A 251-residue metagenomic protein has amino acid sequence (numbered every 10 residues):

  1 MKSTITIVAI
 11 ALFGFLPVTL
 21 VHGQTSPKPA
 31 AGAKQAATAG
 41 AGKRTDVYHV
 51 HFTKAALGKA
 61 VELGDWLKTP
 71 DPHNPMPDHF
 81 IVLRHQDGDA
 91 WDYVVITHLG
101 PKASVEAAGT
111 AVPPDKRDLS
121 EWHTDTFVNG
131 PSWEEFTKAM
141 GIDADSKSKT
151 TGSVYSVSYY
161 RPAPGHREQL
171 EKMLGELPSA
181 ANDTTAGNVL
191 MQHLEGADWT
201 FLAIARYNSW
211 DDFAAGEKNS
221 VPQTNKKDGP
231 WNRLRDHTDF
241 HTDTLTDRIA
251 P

Functional and structural regions predicted by a protein language model:
M1-A9, V18: Bacterial N-terminal signal peptides that target proteins for export
A11-F13, Q35: Short stretches within intrinsically disordered, low-complexity N-terminal or propeptide regions
G14-H22: C-terminal segment of classical bacterial N-terminal signal peptides
G23-P251: Short S/T/G/P-rich N-terminal loop/turn motif that feeds into the first structured element of a domain
